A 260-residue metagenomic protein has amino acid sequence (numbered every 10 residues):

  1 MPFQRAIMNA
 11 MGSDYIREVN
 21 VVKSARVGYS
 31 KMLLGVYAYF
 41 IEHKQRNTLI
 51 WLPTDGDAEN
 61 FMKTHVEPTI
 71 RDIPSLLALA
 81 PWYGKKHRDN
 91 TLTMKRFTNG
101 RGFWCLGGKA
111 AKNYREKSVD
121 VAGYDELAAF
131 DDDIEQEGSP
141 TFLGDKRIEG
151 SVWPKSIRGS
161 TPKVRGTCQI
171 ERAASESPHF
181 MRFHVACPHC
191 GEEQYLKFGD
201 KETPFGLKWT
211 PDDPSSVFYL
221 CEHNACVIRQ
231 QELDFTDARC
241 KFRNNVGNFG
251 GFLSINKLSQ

Functional and structural regions predicted by a protein language model:
M1-Q260: Phosphate/NTP-binding elements of NTP-utilizing enzymes
